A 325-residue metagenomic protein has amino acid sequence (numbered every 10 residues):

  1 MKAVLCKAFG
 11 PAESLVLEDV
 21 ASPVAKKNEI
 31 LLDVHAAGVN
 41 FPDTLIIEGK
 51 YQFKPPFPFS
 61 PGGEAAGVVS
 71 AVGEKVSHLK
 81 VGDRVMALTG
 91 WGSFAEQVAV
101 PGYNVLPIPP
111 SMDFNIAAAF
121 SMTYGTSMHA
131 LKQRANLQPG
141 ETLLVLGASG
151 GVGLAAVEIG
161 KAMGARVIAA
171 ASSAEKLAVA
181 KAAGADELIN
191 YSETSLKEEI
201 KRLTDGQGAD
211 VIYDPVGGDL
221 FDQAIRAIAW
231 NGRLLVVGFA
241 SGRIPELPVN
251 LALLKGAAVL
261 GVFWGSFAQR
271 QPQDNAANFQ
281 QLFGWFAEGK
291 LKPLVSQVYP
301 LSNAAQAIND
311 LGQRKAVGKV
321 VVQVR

Functional and structural regions predicted by a protein language model:
A21-V39, K50-G92: Glycine-rich beta-strand-centered segment in the early N-terminal region that forms part of a ligand/cofactor-binding
L45, R84-G147: NAD(P)H dinucleotide-binding glycine-rich loop of Rossmann-like/cofactor-binding domains, especially the beta1-alpha1
R84, T142, R166, G232-R233 (+1 more regions): Short glycine-centered segments of the SAM/dcSAM-binding site in methyltransferase folds
S93-E96, A171-V179, I244-V249: Short, glycine/polar-rich helix-capping loops at beta-to-alpha or helix-loop-helix junctions that flank or form
A118-T194: Mid-domain Rossmann-like dinucleotide-binding core that forms the NAD(H)/NADP(H) cofactor-binding site
S195-G206: Short amphipathic alpha-helix with an adjacent loop that forms part of the alpha/beta core around
D219-L291, A316, Q323-R325: Glycine-rich phosphate-binding loop and adjacent beta-alpha segment of Rossmann(oid) nucleotide-cofactor-binding
